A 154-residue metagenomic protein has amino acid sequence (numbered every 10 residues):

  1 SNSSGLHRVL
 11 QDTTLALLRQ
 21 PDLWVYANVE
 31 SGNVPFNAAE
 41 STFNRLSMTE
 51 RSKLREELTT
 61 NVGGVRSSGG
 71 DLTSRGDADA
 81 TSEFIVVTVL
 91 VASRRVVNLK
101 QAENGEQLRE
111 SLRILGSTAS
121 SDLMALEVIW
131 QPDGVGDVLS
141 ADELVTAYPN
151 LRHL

Functional and structural regions predicted by a protein language model:
S1-V145: Structured extramembrane domains adjacent to transmembrane segments
V145-L154: A cross-kingdom marker for long, charged
